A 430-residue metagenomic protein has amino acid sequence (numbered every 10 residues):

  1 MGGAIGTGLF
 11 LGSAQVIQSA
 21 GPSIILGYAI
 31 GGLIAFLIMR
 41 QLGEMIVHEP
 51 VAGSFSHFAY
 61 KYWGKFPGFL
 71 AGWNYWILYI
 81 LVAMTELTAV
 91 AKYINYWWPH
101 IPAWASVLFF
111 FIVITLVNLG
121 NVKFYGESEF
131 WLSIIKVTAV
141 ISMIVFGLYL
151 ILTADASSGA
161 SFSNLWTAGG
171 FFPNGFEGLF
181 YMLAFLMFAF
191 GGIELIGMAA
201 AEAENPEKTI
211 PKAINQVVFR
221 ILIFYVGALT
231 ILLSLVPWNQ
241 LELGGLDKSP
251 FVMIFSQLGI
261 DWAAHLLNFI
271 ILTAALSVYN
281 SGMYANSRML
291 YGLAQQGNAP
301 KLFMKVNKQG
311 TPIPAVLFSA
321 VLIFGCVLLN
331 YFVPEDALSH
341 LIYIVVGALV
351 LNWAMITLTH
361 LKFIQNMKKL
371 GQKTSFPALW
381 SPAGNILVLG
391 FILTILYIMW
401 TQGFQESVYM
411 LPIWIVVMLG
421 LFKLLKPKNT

Functional and structural regions predicted by a protein language model:
L11-S106, F110, F219-G227, Q405-L419: Extracellular loop-to-transmembrane helix junctions
I25, P99-P102, I134-H265, F269 (+1 more regions): Helix-loop-helix junctions that connect adjacent transmembrane segments in multi-pass membrane transporters
V51, N74-A89, F190, E194-A203 (+2 more regions): Membrane-helix boundary/coupling elements in multi-pass transport proteins
S56-Y60, E86-V107, A139-S142, A200-E207 (+3 more regions): Helix-loop-helix connectors at the membrane interface of multi-pass transporters/channels
H57-F58, G64, Y96, A213-N280 (+1 more regions): TM-loop-TM module centered on a large, flexible mid-protein loop between adjacent transmembrane helices in multi-pass
A91, A105-A160, I214-V218, I342 (+3 more regions): Membrane-interface loop-to-helix entry segments
W131-L132, L302-T311, V350-F404: C-terminal membrane-solvent junction of multi-pass transporters and transport-like membrane proteins
V140-S142, L290, Y343-Q372, L387-T394 (+1 more regions): Hydrophobic alpha-helical segments of multi-pass membrane transport proteins
